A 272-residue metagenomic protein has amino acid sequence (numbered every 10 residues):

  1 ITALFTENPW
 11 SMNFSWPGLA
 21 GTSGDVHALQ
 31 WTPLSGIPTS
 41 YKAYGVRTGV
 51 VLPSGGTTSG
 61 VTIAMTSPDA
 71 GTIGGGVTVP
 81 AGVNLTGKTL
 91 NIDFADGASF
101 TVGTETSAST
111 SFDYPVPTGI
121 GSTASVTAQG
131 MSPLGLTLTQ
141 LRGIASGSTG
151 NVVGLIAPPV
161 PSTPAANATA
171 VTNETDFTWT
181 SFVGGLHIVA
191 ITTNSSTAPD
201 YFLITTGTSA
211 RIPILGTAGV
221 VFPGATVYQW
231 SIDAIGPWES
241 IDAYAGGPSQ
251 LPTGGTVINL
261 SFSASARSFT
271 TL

Functional and structural regions predicted by a protein language model:
I1-S162, A166-A168, A264-A266: Preference for solvent-exposed, low-hydrophobicity sequence contexts
V83-N91, T180-D200, F222-V227, I241-Y244: Solvent-exposed loop/turn segments flanking beta-strands in beta-repeat/beta-sandwich domains
D96-A98, S132-L134, T193-T197, G236-W238: Solvent-exposed strand-loop boundary residues in beta-sheet-rich modules
T110, P199-Y201, T205-A218: Short S/T/G- and acidic-enriched coil/turn segments that sit immediately N-terminal to beta-strands in beta-sandwich
T118-I120, A166, N173, T206 (+1 more regions): Surface-exposed loops/turns
Q129-M131, G219-A243: Beta-strand-rich modules
A170-G184, I212: Conserved aromatic anchor
E239-L272: Extracellular fibronectin type III
